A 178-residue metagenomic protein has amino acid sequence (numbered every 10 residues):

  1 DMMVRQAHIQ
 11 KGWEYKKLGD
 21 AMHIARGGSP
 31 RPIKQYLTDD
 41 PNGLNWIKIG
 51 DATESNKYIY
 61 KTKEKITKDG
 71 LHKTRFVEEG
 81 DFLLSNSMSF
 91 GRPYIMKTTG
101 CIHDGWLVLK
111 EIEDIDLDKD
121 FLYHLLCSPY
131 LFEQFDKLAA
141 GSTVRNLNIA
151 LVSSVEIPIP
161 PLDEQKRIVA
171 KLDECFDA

Functional and structural regions predicted by a protein language model:
D1-S29, S154, P158, L162-V169 (+1 more regions): Non-catalytic DNA-recognition/assembly elements of restriction-modification systems
E14-Y15, R31-T38, K137-A139: Short coil/turn segments at secondary-structure boundaries
G19-Y36, G50-E79: Sequence-specific dsDNA recognition surfaces
K48-G50, K63-C127, N148: A short beta-sheet element
L125-I157: Specificity-determining recognition surfaces
